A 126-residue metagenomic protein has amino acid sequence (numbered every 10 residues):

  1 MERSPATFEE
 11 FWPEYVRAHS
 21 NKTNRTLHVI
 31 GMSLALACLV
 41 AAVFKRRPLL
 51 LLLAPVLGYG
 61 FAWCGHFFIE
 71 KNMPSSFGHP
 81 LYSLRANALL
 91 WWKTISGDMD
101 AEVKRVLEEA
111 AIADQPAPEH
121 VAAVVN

Functional and structural regions predicted by a protein language model:
E2-F11, K71-A123: Membrane-proximal soluble regions of multi-pass membrane proteins
E9-I30: Membrane interfacial helix-start motif at the N-side
N24-L27, G65, A86: Residue-level micro-sites within transmembrane alpha helices that shape and flank functional polar/acidic positions
L27-A41: Core segments of transmembrane alpha-helices that mediate helix-helix packing or line hydrophobic substrate/ligand
G31, L57-G58: Transmembrane alpha-helical core residues of multi-pass small-molecule transporters, especially secondary transporters
A42-L50: Transmembrane helix interruption/hinge and helix-loop junction motifs
L51-V56: Hydrophobic alpha-helical transmembrane segments
G58-E70: Transmembrane alpha-helical segments that form the membrane-embedded catalytic/substrate-channel core of multi-pass
